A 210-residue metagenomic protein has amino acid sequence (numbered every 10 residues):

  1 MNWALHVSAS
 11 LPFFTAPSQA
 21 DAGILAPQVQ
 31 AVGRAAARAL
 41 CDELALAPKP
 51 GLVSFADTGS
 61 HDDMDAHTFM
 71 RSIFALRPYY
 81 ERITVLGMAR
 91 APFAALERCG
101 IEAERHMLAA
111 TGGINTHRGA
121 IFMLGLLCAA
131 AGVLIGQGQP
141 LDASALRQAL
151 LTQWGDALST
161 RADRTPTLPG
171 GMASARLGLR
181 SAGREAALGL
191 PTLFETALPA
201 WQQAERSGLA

Functional and structural regions predicted by a protein language model:
N2-A89, F93, A131-A210: Phosphate-rich cofactor/ligand-interacting catalytic cores and adjacent structured alpha/beta frameworks
P78-V133: Long, hydrophobic/aromatic-enriched structural stretches that serve as scaffold segments
